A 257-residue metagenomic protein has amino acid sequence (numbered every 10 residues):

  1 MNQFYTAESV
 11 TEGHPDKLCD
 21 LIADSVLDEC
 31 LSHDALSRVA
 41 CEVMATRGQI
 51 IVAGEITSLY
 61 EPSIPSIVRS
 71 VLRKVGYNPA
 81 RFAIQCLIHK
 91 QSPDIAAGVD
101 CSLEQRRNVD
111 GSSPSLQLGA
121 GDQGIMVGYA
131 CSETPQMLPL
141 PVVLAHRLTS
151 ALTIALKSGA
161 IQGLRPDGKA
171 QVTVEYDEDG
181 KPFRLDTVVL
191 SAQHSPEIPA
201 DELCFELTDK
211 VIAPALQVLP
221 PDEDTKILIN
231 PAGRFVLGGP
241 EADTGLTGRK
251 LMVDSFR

Functional and structural regions predicted by a protein language model:
M1-A40, A45: N-terminal, positively charged regions that mediate nucleic acid binding
T6, V10, G48, S66 (+2 more regions): Glycine-rich, mobile lid/loop segments that gate access to catalytic sites or pores
A40-S58: Short, charge-patterned binding micro-sites
E55-P62, R234-L251: Short glycine/threonine-rich loop-to-helix capping motif typified by GTGT followed within a few residues by an Asp-Pro
S58-L72: Active-site-surrounding "flap" and adjacent substrate/cofactor-binding loops of secreted or lumenal enzymes, prototyped
S255-R257: Short, small-residue-rich loop/turn micro-motifs
